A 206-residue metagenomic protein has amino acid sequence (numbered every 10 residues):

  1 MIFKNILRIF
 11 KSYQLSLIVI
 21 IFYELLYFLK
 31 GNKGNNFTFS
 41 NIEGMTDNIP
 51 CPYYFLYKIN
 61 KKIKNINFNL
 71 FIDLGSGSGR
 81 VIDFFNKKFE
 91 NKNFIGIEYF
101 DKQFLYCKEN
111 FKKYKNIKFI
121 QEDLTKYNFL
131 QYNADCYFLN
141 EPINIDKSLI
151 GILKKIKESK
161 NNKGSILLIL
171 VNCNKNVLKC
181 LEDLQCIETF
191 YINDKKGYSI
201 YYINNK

Functional and structural regions predicted by a protein language model:
M1-I66: S-adenosyl-L-methionine
F68-G77: Conserved class I S-adenosyl-L-methionine
G79-D83: Glycine-rich SAM-binding Motif I of class I
F100: Conserved SAM/SAH-binding beta-strand->alpha-helix loop
C107-K108: Conserved SAM-binding loop
Y114-D123: Conserved SAM-binding strand-loop segment of SAM-dependent methyltransferases
D135-K147: A short SAM/SAH-binding and catalytic strip from SAM-dependent methyltransferases
D146-Y202: C-terminal substrate-binding/active-site "lid" region of AdoMet-derived donor-dependent transferases
